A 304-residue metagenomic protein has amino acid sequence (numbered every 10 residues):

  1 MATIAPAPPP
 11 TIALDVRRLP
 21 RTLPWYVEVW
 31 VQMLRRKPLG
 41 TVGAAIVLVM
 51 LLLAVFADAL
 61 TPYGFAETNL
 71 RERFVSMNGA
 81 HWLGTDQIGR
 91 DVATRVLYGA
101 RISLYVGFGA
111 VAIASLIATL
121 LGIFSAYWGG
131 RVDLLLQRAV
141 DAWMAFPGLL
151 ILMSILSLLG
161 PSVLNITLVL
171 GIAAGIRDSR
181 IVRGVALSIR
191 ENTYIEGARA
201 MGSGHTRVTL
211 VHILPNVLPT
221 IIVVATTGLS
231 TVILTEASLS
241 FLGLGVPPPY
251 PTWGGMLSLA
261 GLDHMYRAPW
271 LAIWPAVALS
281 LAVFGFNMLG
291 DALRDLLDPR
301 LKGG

Functional and structural regions predicted by a protein language model:
M1-A45, M288-G304: Transmembrane alpha-helical segments of polytopic membrane transport and secretion proteins
A2-L14, A45, V49, L53-I88 (+1 more regions): Hydrophobic alpha-helical transmembrane segments of membrane transport/permease proteins and related membrane-embedded
Y26-R36, W82-T85, A93, L210 (+1 more regions): A short amphipathic helical element positioned immediately N-terminal to and/or at the very start of a transmembrane
V27, A45-F56, L116, L120 (+2 more regions): Cleavable Sec-type N-terminal signal peptides
E28-I46, S203-T220: Cytoplasmic juxtamembrane interface segments
V31, L52-Y63, F124, S179 (+2 more regions): Structural signature of transmembrane alpha-helix termini at the membrane-water interface
R36-K37, M77, N192, R267: Structured helix-beta-strand junction loops
Q87-G304: Alpha-helical transmembrane segments of integral membrane proteins, especially multi-pass inner/plasma-membrane
